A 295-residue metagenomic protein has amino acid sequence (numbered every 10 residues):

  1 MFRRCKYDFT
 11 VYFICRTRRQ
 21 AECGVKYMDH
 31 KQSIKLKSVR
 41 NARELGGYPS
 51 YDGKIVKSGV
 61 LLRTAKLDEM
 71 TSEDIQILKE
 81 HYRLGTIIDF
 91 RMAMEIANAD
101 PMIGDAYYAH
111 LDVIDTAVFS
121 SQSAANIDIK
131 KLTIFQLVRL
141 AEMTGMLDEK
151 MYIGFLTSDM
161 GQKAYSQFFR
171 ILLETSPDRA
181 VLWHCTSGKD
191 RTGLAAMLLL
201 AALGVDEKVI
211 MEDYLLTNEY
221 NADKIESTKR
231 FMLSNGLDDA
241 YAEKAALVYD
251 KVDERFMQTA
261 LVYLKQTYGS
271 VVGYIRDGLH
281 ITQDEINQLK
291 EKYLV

Functional and structural regions predicted by a protein language model:
K6-F9, Q20: Compositionally biased, low-complexity intrinsically disordered regions
Y12-C15, G59: General helical secondary-structure elements
R19, G24-L182, L194-V295: Cys-dependent protein tyrosine phosphatase-like superfamily
T186-T192: Ser/Thr-glycine-rich phosphate-binding loops at phosphate-binding pockets of nucleotides, nucleotide cofactors
